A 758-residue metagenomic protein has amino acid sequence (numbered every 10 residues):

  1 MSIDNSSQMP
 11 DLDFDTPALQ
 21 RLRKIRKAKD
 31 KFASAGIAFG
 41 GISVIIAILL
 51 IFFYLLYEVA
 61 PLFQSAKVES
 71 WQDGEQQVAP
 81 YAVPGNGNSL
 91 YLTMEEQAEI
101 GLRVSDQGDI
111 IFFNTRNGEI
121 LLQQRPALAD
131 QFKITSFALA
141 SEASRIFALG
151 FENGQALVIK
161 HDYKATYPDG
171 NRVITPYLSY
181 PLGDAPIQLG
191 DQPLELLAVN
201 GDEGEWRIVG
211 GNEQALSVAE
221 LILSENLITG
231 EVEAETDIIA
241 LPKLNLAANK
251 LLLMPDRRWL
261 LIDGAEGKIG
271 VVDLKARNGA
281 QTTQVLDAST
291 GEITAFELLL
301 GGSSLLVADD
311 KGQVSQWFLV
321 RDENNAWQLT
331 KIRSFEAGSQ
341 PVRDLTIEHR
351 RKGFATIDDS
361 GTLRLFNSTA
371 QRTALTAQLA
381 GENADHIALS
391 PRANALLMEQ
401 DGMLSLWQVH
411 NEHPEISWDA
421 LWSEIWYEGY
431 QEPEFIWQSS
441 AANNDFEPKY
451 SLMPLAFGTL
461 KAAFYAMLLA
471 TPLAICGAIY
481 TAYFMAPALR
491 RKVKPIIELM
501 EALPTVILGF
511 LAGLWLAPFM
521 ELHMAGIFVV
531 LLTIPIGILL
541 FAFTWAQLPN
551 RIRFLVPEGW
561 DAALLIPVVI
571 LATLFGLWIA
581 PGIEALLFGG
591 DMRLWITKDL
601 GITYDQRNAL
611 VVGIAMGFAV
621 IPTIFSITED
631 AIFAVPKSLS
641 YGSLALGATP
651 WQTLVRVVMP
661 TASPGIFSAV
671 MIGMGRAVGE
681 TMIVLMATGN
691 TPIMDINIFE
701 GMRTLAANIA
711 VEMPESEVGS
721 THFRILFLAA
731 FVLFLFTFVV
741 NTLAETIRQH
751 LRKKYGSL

Functional and structural regions predicted by a protein language model:
Q20, K24-K31, A35, L62-G108 (+13 more regions): Periplasmic/extracellular loop-to-transmembrane helix junction in inner-membrane transport proteins
I110-T115, A156-H161, L216-I222, I269-L274 (+4 more regions): WD40-repeat beta-propellers
K449-A463, A517-I536, L555-T623: Loop-to-helix entry region at the N-terminal start of transmembrane alpha-helices in multi-pass membrane transporters
A466-I497, F541-P549, A744-K753: Transmembrane-helix boundary motif in ABC transporter permease subunits
F484-M485, L503, I632-K637, G642-Q652 (+1 more regions): Short helix-to-coil transition segments within interhelical loops that connect adjacent transmembrane helices
L540-N550, E629, F633, K637 (+2 more regions): C-terminal transmembrane helix and the adjacent membrane-cytosol boundary/short C-terminal tail of inner/organellar
K598, I602, V684-F734: Interhelical loop and adjacent transmembrane-helix boundary motif in polytopic membrane transport permeases
F625-I627, L644, P650-L685: Transmembrane alpha-helices
